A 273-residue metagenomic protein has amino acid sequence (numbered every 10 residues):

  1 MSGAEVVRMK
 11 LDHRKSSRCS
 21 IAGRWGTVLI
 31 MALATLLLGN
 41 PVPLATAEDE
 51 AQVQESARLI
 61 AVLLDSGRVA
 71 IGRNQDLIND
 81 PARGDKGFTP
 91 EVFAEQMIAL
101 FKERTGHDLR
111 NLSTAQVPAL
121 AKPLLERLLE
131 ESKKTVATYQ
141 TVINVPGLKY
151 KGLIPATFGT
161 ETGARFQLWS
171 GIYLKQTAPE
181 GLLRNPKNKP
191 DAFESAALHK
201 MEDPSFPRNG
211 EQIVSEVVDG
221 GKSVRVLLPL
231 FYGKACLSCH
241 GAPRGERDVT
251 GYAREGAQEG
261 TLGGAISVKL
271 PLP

Functional and structural regions predicted by a protein language model:
M1-A22: N-terminal secretory signal peptides that target proteins for export/translocation
D12, N40-V42, A242: Intrinsic-disorder/low-complexity coil detector
R18-C19, A34, V42-A47: Contiguous N-terminal and early-domain "leader" segments and peripheral loops that mark the onset or edge of a domain
V28-G39: Bacterial N-terminal signal peptides
P43-F231, G245-P273: Extracytoplasmic c-type cytochrome modules immediately beyond a signal peptide or single-pass transmembrane anchor
Y232-R244: The canonical Cys-X-X-Cys-His
